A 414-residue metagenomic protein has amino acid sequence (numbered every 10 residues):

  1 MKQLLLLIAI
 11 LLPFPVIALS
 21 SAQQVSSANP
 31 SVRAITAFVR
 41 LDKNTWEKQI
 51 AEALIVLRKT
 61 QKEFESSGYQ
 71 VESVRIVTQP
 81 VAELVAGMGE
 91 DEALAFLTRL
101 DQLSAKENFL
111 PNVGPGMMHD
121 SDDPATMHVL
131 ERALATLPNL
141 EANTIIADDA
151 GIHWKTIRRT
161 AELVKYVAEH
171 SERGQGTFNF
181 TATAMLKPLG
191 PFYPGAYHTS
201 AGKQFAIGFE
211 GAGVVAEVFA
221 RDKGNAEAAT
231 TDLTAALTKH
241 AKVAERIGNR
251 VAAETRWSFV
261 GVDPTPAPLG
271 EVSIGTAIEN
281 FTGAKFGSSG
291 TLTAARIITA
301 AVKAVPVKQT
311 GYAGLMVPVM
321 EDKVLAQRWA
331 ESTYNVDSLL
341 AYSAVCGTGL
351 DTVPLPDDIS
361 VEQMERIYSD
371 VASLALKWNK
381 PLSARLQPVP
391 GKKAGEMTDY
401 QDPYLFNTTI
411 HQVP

Functional and structural regions predicted by a protein language model:
M1-L4: Positively charged n-region of N-terminal signal peptides that target proteins for export
L7-V16: Bacterial N-terminal signal peptides
I17-A22: Signal peptide processing junction and immediate N-terminal pro/mature segment of secreted/exported proteins
Q23-P414: Anaerobic metallocofactor- and corrinoid-dependent redox/one-carbon enzyme cores, especially those from methanogenesis
